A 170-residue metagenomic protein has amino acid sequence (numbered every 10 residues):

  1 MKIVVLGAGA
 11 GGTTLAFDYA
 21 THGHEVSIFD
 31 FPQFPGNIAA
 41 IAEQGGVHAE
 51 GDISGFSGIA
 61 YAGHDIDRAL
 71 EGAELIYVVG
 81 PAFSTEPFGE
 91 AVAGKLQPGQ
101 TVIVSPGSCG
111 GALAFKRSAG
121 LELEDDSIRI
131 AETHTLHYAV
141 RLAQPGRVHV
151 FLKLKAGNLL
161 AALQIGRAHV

Functional and structural regions predicted by a protein language model:
M1-G51: NAD(P)+-binding Rossmann beta1-loop-alpha1 motif at the extreme N-terminus of oxidoreductases
F17, D67, E90-A93: Alpha-helical segments flanking ligand/cofactor-binding loops in enzyme cores
G23, A73, Q97-G99, S127 (+1 more regions): A general structural motif
D52-A73, A82: A structured beta-alpha segment of the ubiquitous adenosine-cofactor-binding alpha/beta core
V78, A82-G146: Rossmann-like NAD(P)(H) cofactor-binding subdomain of soluble oxidoreductases
P145-G166: Short beta-strand and adjoining strand-loop segment in the mid-core of the Rossmann-like NAD(P)-dependent dehydrogenase
A168-V170: Conserved small/polar residues in nucleotide/adenosyl-binding loops
